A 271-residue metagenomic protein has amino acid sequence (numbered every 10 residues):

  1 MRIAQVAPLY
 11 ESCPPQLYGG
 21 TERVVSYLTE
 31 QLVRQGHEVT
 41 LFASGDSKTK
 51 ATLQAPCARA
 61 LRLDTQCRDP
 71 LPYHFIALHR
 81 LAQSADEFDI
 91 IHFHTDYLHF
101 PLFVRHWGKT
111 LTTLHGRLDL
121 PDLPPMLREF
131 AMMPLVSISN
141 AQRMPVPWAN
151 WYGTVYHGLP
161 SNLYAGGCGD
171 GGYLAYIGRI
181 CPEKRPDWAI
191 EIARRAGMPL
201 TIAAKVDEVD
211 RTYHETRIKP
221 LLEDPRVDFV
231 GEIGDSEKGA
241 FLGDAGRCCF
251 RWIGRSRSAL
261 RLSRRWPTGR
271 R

Functional and structural regions predicted by a protein language model:
M1-R271: Catalytic cores of nucleotide-sugar-dependent glycosyltransferases that transfer UDP/GDP/TDP-activated
